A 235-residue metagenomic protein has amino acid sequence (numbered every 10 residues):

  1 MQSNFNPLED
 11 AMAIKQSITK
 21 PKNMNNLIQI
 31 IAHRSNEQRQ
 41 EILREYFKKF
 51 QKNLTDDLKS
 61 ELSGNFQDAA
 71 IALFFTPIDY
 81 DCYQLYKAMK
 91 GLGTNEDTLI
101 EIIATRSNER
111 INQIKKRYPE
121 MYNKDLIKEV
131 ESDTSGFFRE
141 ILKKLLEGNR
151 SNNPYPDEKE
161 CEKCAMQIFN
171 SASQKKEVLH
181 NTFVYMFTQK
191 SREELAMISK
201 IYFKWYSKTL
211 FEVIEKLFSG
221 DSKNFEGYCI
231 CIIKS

Functional and structural regions predicted by a protein language model:
M1-S235: Structural signature for extended repeat/solenoid scaffolds and their inter-repeat hinge/linker regions, spanning
